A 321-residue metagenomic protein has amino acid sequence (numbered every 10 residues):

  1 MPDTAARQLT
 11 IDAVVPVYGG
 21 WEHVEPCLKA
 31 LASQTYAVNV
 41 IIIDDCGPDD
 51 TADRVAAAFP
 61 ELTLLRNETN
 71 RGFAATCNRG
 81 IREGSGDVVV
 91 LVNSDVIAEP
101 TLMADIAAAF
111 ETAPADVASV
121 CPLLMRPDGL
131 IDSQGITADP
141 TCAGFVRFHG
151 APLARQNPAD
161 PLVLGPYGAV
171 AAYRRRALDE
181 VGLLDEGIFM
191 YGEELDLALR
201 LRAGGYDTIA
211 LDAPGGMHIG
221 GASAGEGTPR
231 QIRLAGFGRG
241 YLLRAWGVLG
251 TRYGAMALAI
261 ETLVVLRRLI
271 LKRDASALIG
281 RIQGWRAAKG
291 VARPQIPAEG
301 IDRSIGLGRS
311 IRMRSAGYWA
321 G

Functional and structural regions predicted by a protein language model:
K29-V38: Short, acidic, metal-binding catalytic loop of nucleotide-sugar glycosyltransferases
A30, D44-D53, T69: A conserved acidic beta->alpha catalytic loop
N67-G84, S94-V96: Glycine-rich, basic loop-to-helix element that forms the pyrophosphate-binding segment of sugar-nucleotide handling
V89: Short aromatic/hydrophobic "clamp" motif used to bind/position activated sugar donors
I97-A138: Conserved donor NDP-sugar-binding/catalytic core segment of glycosyltransferases
P140-V163: Short, flexible, basic/aromatic active-site loop/helix in glycosyltransferases
L164-G215: A short, conserved alpha-helix in the catalytic core of glycosyltransferases
L234, T251-G321: Non-catalytic, C-terminal membrane-associated alpha-helical segments of glycosyltransferases
